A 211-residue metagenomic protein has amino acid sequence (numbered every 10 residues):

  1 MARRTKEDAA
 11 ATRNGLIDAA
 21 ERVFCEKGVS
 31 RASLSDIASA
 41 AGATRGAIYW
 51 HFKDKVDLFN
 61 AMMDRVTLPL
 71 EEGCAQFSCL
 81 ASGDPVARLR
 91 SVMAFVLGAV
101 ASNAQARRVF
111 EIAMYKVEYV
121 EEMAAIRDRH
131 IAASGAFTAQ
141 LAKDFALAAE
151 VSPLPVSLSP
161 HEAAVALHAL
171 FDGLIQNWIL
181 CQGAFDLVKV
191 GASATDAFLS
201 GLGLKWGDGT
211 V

Functional and structural regions predicted by a protein language model:
M1-K27, R31-A43, D57-N60: Basic, helix-initiating cap at the start of DNA-binding domains
R4, A106-E111, A124-A132, A149-A197 (+1 more regions): Hydrophobic/aromatic-rich alpha-helical bundle segments in the mid-to-C-terminal region
I17, N60, R90, A94 (+3 more regions): An amphipathic alpha-helix signature
F24, S33-L34, R45, K55 (+4 more regions): Amphipathic alpha-helical segments enriched in hydrophobic/aromatic and basic residues that form the DNA-contacting
E26-S30, A81, N103, V151-S152: Short coil/turn segments at alpha/beta junctions that flank glycine-rich nucleotide-binding fingerprints
A41-F52: Short hydrophobic/aromatic patch on the recognition helix
A61, A75-R108, P160, A164-L167 (+1 more regions): Hydrophobic alpha-helical connector segments
A94-A142, P153: Short secondary-structure transition hinges
